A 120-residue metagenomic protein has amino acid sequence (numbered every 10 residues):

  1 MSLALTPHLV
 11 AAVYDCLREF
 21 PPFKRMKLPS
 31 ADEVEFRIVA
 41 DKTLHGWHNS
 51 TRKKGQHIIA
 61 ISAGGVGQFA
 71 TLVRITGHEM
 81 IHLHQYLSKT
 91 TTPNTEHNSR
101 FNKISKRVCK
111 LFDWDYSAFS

Functional and structural regions predicted by a protein language model:
M1-L3: Acidic, serine/threonine- and proline/glycine-rich low-complexity repeats
L5, L9, F69-V73, G77 (+1 more regions): Hydrophobic (often cysteine-bearing) scaffold residues that line and stabilize catalytic clefts of nucleotide/cofactor
L5-S30: Zn2+-dependent metallopeptidase catalytic core
R18, F36, Y116: An acidic/histidine-cluster motif and surrounding catalytic segment that typifies divalent-metal-assisted enzyme active
E35-I58: Catalytic zinc-binding patch centered on the HExxH motif and its immediate surroundings that defines zinc-dependent
H57-T76, T91: Short pre-active-site segment immediately N-terminal to the catalytic Zn-binding motif
R74-Y86: Active-site recognition of the HExxH zinc-binding catalytic motif
S88-S120: Post-HExxH zinc-binding segment in Zn-dependent metallohydrolases
